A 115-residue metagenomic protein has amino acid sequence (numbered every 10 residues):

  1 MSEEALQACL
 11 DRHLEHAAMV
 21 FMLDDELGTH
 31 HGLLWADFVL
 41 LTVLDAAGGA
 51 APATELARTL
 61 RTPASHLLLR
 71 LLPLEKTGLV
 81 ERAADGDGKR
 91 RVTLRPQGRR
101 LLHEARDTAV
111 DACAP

Functional and structural regions predicted by a protein language model:
M1-H31, T77-L79, L94-P96, R100: N-terminal leader segment of winged-helix/HTH proteins
E3, A47-S65, L79, E104-C113: Short, Lys/Arg-enriched charge-dense amphipathic segments
E3, Q7, H31, W35 (+5 more regions): Residues at secondary-structure transition points
F21-H66: N-terminal helix-turn-helix DNA-binding core of bacterial DNA-binding proteins
F38, T62, L67-L71, R82 (+1 more regions): Residue-level detection of beta-strand scaffold positions
L41, L56, L71-T77: Basic amphipathic alpha-helical segments that dock to polyanions
L72-P115: Charged, amphipathic alpha-helical coiled-coil/dimerization segments
